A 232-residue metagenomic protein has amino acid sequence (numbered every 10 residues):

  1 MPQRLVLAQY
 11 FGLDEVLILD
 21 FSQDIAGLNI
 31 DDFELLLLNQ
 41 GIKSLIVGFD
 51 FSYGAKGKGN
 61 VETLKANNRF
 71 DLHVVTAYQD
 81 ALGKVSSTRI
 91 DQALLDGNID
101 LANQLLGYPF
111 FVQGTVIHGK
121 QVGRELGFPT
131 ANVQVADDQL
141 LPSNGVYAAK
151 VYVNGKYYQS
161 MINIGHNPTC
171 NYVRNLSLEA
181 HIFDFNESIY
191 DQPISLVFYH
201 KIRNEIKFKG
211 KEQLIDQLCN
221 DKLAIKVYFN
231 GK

Functional and structural regions predicted by a protein language model:
M1-Q40: Core alpha/beta nucleotide-donor-binding catalytic domains of modification enzymes
L5, Q9, K65-A66, K226: Class I S-adenosyl-L-methionine
D14-L17, D71-H73, S195: Conserved beta-strand segments of alpha/beta enzyme cores
D20, F49, T76, I164-H166: Short secondary-structure boundary segments
S22, Y78-D80, N186, I202: Short, solvent-exposed coil/turn elements at secondary-structure transition points
G27-T130, N154, K209-Q213: Classical nucleotidyltransferase
G119-K232: Phosphate/ribose-recognition catalytic cores of enzymes acting on nucleotide-derived substrates
